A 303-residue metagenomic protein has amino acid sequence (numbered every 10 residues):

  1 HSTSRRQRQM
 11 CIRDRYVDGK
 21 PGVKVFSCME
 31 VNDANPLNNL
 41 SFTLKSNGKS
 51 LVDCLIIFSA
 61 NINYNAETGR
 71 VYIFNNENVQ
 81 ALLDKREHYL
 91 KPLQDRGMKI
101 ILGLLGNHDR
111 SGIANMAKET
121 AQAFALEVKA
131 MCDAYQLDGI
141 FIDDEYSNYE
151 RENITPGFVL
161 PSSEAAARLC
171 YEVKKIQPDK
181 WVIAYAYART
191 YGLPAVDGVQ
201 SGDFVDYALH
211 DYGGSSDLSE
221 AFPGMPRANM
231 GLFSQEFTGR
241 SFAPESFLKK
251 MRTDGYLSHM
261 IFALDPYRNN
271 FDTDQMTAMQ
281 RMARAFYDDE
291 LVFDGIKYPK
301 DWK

Functional and structural regions predicted by a protein language model:
H1, A278-R281, E290: Long, contiguous alpha-helical segments
H1-I12: Single conserved hydrophobic/aromatic residue that forms the stacking wall/gate of nucleotide- or nucleobase-binding
M10-C11, A243, K249, D254-A263: Cysteine-clustered segments with highest specificity for TGF-beta superfamily mature ligands
Y16-P244, Y256, D265-A278, F293 (+2 more regions): Chitinase-like catalytic core of GlcNAc-active glycosidases
F286: Conserved phosphate-interacting/catalytic interface
